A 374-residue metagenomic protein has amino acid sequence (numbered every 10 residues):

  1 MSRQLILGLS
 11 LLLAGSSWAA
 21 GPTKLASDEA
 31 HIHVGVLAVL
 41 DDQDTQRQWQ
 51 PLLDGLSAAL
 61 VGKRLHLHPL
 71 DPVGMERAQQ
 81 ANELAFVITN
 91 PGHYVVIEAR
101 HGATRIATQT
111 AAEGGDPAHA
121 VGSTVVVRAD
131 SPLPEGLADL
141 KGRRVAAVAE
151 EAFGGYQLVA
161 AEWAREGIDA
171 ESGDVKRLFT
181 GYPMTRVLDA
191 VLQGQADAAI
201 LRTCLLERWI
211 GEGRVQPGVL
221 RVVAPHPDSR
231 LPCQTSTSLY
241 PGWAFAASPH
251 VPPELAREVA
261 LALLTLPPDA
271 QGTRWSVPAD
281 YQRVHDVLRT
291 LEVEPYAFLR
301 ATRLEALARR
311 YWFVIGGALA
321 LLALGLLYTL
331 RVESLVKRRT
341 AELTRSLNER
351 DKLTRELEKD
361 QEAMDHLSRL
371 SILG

Functional and structural regions predicted by a protein language model:
T23-I97: Extracytoplasmic small-molecule ligand-binding "clamshell" domains of the periplasmic binding protein/Venus flytrap
E29, H33-S57, A118-L188, C204: Bilobed "Venus flytrap"/periplasmic-binding protein-like clamshell domains and structurally analogous long
Q50-A59, R128-S131, P217-P295: Extended ligand-binding regions for polar small-molecule ligands
L65-Q80, N90-P91, T110-A112, E171-D189 (+1 more regions): Short helix-initiation/N-cap motifs at beta->coil->alpha
R77-D139, E150, A160: Acidic, polar ligand-binding/catalytic clefts
R144-A146, E150-V251: Pocket-lining segment of extracytoplasmic ligand-binding domains
L319-S368: Amphipathic alpha-helical coiled-coil "transmission" helices that mediate dimerization and conformational coupling
